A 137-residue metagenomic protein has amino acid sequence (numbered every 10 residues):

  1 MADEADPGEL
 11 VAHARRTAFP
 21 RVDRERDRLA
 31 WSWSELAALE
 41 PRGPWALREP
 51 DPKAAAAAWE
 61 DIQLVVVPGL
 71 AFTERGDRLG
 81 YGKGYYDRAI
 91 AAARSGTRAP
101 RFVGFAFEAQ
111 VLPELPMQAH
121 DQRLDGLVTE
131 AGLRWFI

Functional and structural regions predicted by a protein language model:
M1, L70-F72: Short glycine-rich anion-binding loops that position phosphate/pyrophosphate groups of nucleotides and phosphorylated
M1-D61: N-terminal active-site beta-alpha-beta segment that forms phosphate/nucleotide-binding and substrate-recognition loops
A18-R21, V67, F105: Short, conserved beta-strand edge motifs with alternating hydrophobic and charged residues
R48, P68-L70: A structured binding-face within diverse protein domains that lines the active/interaction site
P52-V65, E74-R78, D87-I137: Surface-exposed, charge/polar-rich loops and edge strands
